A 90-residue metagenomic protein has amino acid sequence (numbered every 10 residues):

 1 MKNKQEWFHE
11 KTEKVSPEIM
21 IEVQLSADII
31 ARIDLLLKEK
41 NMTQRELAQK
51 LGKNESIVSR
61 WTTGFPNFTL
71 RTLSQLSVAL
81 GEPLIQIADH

Functional and structural regions predicted by a protein language model:
M1-L35, E39-K40: N-terminal flexible/basic segments that precede or flank functional cores
A31-K50, Q75: Short basic helix-loop element that most often maps to the first helix and adjoining turn of HTH DNA-binding modules
Q44, E55, L70-L73: Helix-turn-helix DNA-binding elements, focusing on the entry/boundary residues of the two helices that contact DNA
L51-N67: Recognition helix of helix-turn-helix/homeodomain-like DNA-binding domains that insert into the DNA major groove
R71-Q86: DNA major-groove recognition helix of helix-turn-helix/homeodomain DNA-binding modules
A88-H90: Short, charged recognition helix plus adjacent turn of helix-turn-helix-like nucleic-acid-binding domains
